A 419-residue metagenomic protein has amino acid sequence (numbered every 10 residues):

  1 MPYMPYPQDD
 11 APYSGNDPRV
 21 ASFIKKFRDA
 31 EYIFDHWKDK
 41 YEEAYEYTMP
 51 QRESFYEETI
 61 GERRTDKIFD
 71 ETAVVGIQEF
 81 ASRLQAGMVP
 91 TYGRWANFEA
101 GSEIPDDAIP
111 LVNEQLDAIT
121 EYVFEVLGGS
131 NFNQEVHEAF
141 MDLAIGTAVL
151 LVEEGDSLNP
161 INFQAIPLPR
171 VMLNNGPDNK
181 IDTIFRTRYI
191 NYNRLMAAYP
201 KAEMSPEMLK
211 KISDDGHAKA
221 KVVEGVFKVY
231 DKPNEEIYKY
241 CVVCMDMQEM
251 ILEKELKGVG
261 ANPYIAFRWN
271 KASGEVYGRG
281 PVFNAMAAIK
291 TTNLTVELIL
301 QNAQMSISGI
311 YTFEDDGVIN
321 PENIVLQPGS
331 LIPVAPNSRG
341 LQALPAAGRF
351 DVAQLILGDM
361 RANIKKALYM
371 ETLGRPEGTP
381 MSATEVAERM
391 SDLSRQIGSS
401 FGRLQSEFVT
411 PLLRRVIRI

Functional and structural regions predicted by a protein language model:
M1-I212, G216: Extended, helix-rich architectural segments
Q8-P12, A96-N113, E121-G129, A266-I289 (+2 more regions): Charged, low-complexity surface segments at secondary-structure and domain boundaries
D10-N16, V20-S22, E153-L326: Structured, contiguous alpha/beta core segments that scaffold functional sites
Y32, I299, G340-A343: Acidic/proline-rich low-complexity IDRs
A73, Q78-A96, P105-N113, K257-F267 (+1 more regions): Long amphipathic alpha-helical segments
E114-D117, E121-F132, M141-I145, V149-V152 (+12 more regions): A broad, structural surface signal
